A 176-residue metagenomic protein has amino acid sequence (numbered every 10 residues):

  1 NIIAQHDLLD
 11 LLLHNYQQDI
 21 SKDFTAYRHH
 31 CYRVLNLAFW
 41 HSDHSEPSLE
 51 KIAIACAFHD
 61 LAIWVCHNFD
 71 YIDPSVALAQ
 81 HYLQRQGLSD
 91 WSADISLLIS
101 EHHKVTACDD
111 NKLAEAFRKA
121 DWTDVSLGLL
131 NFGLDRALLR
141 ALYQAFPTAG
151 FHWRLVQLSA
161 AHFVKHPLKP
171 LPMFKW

Functional and structural regions predicted by a protein language model:
N1-D7, Q17-S45, F58, G87 (+1 more regions): Divalent metal-dependent phosphate-bond-processing catalytic cores, especially two-metal-ion Mg2+/Mn2+ enzymes that act
F24, V65, F69, R85: Short gly/ser-rich anion-binding loops that grip negatively charged ligand groups
V34-A38, D70-R85: An active-site-proximal "capping" alpha-helix that borders the catalytic cofactor pocket
L49-C66, S75, S96-H103: His-Asp-centered metal-binding catalytic motifs of divalent-metal-dependent phosphohydrolases/nucleases
A79, S100-E101, D121-W122: Hydrophobic alpha-helical segments of small multi-pass membrane proteins
L88-I95: Membrane-interface starts of transmembrane alpha-helices
